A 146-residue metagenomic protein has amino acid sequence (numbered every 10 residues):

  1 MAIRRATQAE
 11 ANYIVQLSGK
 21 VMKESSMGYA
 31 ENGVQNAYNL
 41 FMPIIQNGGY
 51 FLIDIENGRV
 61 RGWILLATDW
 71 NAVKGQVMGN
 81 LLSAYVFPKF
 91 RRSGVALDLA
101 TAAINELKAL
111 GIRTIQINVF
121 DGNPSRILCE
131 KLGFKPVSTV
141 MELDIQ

Functional and structural regions predicted by a protein language model:
A2-Q16: A short beta-loop-alpha structural element at the N-terminal edge of CoA-dependent acyl/N-acetyltransferase catalytic
G19-L40: Conserved GNAT-fold acetyl-CoA-binding loop/helix
M42-I53, G62, N80: A short helix-loop-beta-strand connector motif used in the catalytic cores of GNAT acetyltransferases and, in some
I64-V73: A conserved beta-strand-loop-helix scaffold within acyl/acetyltransferase catalytic domains
G75-P88, E142: Conserved acetyl-CoA binding element of GNAT-fold acetyltransferases
S83-V86, R92-N105, K131: Conserved acetyl-CoA-binding loop-helix of GNAT-fold acetyltransferases
L97, F120-T139: Conserved active-site alpha-helix within GNAT-family acetyltransferase domains
L107-F120: Conserved GNAT acetyl-CoA-binding A-motif
